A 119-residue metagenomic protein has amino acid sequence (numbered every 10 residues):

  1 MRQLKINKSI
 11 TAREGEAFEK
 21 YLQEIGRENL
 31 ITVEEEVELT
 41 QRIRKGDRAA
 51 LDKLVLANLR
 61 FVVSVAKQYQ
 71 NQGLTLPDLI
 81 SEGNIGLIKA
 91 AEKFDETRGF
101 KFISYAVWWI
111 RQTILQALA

Functional and structural regions predicted by a protein language model:
R2-A119: Alpha-helical promoter-recognition and RNA polymerase-docking modules of transcription initiation factors, dominated by
